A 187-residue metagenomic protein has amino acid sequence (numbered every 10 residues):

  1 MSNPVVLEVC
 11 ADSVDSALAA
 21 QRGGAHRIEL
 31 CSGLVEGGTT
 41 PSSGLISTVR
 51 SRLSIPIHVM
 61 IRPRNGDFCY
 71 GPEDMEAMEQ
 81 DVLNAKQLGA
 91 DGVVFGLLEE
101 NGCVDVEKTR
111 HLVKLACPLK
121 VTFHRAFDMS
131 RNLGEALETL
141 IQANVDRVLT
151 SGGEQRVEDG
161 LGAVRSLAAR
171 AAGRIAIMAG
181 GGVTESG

Functional and structural regions predicted by a protein language model:
S2-I28, G33-T40: N-terminal pre-domain/capping segments
V5-A11, I28-L30, V49, I57-I61 (+4 more regions): Hydrophobic faces of well-ordered beta-strands that scaffold small-molecule active sites in alpha/beta enzyme cores
D15-L18, L34-H58, P72-A77, L97-C117 (+3 more regions): Active-site-adjacent beta->alpha loops and helix N-cap segments on the catalytic face of soluble alpha/beta enzymes
A20, A85, L112, H124 (+2 more regions): Conserved, mostly hydrophobic/aromatic
G23, R52, L88-G89, Q142-A143 (+1 more regions): Structural motif
N65-Y70: A short acidic, helix-capping loop that chelates divalent metal ions and anchors anionic groups
Q80-L97, N101: Ordered, amphipathic secondary-structure segments that act as subunit-interaction surfaces in large macromolecular
L137-L149: N-terminal/domain-start segments enriched in small and hydrophobic, helix-friendly residues, covering either
